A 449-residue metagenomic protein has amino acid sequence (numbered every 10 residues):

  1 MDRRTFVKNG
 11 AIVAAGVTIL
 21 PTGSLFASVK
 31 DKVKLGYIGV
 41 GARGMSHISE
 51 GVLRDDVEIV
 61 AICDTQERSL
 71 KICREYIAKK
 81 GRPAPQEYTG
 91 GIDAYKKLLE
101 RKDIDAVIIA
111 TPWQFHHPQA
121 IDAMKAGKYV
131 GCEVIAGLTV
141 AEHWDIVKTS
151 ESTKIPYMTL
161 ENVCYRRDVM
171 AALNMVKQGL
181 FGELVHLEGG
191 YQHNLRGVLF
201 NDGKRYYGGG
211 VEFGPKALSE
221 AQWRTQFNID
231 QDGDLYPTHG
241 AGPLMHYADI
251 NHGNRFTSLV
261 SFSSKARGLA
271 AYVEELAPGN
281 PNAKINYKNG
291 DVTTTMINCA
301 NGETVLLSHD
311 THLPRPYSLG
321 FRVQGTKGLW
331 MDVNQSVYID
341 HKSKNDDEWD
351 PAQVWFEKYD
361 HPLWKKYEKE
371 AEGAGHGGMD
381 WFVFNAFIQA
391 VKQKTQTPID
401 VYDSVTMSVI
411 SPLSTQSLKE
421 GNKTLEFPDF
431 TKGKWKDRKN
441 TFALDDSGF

Functional and structural regions predicted by a protein language model:
M1-C132, W144, K148-P156: N-terminal glycine-/serine-/threonine-rich beta1-alpha1-beta2 phosphate-ribose binding loop of Rossmann-like
V7, I48, R74, K96-L99 (+7 more regions): Non-transmembrane alpha-helical segments in soluble domains of secreted/periplasmic/extracellular proteins
G10-V13, S46, M245, P314-F449: C-terminal helical cap and adjacent loop that interface with cofactors, partners, or active-site loops
G39, R43, T153-M158, V163-N286: Predominantly a Rossmann-like dinucleotide-binding segment in NAD(P)-dependent oxidoreductases
E133-I135, E161: Short beta->alpha connector loops at strand-helix junctions that form conserved, small/polar/Pro-enriched
K284-I297: Short N-terminal edge-element motif at the start of the domain
T295-N301, G325: Active-site beta-strand termini and strand-to-loop segments that position acidic
